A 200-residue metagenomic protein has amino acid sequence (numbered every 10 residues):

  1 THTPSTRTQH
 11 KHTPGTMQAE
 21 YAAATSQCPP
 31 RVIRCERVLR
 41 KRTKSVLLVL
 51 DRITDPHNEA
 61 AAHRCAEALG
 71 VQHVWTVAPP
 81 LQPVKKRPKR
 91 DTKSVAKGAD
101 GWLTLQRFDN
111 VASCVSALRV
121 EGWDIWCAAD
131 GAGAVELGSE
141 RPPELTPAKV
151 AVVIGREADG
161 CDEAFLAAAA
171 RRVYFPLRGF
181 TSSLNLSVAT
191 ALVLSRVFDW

Functional and structural regions predicted by a protein language model:
T1-T13: Intrinsically disordered, low-complexity terminal segments enriched in Ser/Thr
A22-G133, S139, V197-D199: RNA substrate-binding interface of SAM-dependent RNA methyltransferases
D51-R52, Q106, I154, R178 (+1 more regions): Glycine- and other small-residue-rich loops at beta-strand/loop junctions that grip anionic moieties
H57, V135, G160, T181-L184: Residues that form or flank phosphate/diphosphate-binding pockets in enzymes that use nucleotide phosphates
P79-L81, E157, L177-T181: Short, acidic/turn-prone active-site loops that include or flank metal/cofactor- and phosphate-binding residues
C127-L177: Active-site/ligand-binding-proximal alpha/beta "capping" segment
E163-W200: Structured adenosyl-cofactor binding patch, chiefly the S-adenosyl-L-methionine
